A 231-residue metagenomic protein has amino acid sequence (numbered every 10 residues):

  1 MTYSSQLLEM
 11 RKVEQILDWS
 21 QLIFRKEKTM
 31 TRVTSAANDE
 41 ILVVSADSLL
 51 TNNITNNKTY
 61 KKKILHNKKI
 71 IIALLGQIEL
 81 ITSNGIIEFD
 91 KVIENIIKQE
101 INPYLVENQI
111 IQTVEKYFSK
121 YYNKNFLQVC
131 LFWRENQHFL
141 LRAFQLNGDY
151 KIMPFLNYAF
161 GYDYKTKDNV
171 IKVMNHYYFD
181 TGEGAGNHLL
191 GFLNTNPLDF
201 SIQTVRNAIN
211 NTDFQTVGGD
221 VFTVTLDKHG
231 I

Functional and structural regions predicted by a protein language model:
L7, T29-N125, Y150-G230: Conserved short S/T/G-enriched processing/targeting/catalytic segments and their helical context
C130-N136, V224-D227: Short hydrophobic alpha-helical segments used for membrane anchoring or interfacial signaling
H138-L140: Structural motif
F144-Q145, F155: Acidic, low-complexity central loop/insert segments
